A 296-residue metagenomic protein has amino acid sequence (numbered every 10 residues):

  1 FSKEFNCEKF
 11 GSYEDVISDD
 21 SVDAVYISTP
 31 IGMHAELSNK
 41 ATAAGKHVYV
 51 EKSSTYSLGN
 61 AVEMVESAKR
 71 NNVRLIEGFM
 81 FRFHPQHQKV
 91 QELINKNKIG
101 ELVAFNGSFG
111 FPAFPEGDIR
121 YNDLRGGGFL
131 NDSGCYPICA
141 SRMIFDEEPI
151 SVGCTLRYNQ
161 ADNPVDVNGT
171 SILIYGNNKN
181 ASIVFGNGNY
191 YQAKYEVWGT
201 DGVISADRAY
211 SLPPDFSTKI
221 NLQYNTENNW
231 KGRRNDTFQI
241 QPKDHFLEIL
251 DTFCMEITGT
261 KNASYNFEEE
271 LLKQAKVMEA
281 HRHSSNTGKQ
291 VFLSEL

Functional and structural regions predicted by a protein language model:
N6-Y13: Conserved SAM-binding strand-loop segment of SAM-dependent methyltransferases
G11, V50-E51, L75-E77, N106 (+1 more regions): Hydrophobic residues in well-ordered beta-strands that form the structural core
A24, P30-I31, A35-R82: Beta-strand-loop-alpha-helix segment that lines the small-molecule cofactor/substrate pocket of alpha/beta enzymes
A24-I27, G176, T252-L296: C-terminal helix-rich "cap/oligomerization" subdomain common to oxidoreductases
V65-R74, Q88-V103, G199, V203: Basic phosphate/pyrophosphate-binding loop/patch that engages nucleotide-derived ligands
F81-T155, N159-D162, G288: Predominantly a Rossmann-like dinucleotide-binding segment in NAD(P)-dependent oxidoreductases
A161-D166, G176-D251, S264-F267, E295: NAD(P)-dinucleotide binding in Rossmann-like oxidoreductases
